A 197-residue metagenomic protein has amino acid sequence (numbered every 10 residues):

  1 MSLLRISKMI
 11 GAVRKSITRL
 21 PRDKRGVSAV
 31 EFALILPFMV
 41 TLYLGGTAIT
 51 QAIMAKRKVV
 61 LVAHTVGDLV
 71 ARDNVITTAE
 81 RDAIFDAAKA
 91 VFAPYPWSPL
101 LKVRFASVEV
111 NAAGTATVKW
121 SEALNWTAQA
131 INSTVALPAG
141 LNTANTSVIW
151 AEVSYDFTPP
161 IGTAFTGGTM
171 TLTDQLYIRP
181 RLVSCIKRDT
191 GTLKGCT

Functional and structural regions predicted by a protein language model:
S2-L3, H64, D68-T197: Short, conserved structural patches
S2-V91: Alpha-helical assembly-interface signal, strongest on the long, hydrophobic N-terminal helix that forms
